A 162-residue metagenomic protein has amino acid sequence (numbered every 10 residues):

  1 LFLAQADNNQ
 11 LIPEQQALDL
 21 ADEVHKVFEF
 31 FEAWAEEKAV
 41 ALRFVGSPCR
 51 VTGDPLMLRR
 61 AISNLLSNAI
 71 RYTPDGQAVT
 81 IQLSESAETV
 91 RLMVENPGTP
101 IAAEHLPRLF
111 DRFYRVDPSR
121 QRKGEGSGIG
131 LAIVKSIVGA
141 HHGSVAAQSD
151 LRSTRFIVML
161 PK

Functional and structural regions predicted by a protein language model:
N8-P13, G46, R50-G53: Conserved micro-motifs of the catalytic ATP-binding
N9, W34-F44: Short conserved segments within the C-terminal catalytic ATPase subdomain
E14-E29: A conserved beta-strand-to-alpha-helix junction within the catalytic ATP-binding
A69-I70: Short helix-loop "hinge" at the ATP-lid/N-box region of the Bergerat-fold HATPase_c
G76-E88: Short beta-strand/loop element within the Bergerat-fold HATPase_c
I101-R115: Short conserved segment of the HATPase_c
H142-G143: Conserved glycine-rich
